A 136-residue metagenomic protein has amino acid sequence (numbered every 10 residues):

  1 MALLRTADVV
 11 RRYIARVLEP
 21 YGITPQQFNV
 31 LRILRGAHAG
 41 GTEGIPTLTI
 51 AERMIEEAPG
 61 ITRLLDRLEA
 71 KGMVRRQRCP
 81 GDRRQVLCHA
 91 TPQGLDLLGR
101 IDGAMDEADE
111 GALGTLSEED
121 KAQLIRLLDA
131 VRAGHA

Functional and structural regions predicted by a protein language model:
M1-Y21, K71-M73: N-terminal leader segment of winged-helix/HTH proteins
A2, V9, N29-R35, D96 (+1 more regions): Pre-recognition alpha-helix immediately N-terminal to the DNA-recognition helix within helix-turn-helix or winged-helix
L4, R32-A39, D102, D129: Short, locally clustered residues in the helix-turn-helix/winged-helix DNA-binding domain
R12-E57: N-terminal helix-turn-helix DNA-binding core of bacterial DNA-binding proteins
L31, I50, L65-K71: Basic amphipathic alpha-helical segments that dock to polyanions
D66-R126: Charged, amphipathic alpha-helical coiled-coil/dimerization segments
A133-A136: Generic C-terminal helix-cap and adjacent flexible tail
